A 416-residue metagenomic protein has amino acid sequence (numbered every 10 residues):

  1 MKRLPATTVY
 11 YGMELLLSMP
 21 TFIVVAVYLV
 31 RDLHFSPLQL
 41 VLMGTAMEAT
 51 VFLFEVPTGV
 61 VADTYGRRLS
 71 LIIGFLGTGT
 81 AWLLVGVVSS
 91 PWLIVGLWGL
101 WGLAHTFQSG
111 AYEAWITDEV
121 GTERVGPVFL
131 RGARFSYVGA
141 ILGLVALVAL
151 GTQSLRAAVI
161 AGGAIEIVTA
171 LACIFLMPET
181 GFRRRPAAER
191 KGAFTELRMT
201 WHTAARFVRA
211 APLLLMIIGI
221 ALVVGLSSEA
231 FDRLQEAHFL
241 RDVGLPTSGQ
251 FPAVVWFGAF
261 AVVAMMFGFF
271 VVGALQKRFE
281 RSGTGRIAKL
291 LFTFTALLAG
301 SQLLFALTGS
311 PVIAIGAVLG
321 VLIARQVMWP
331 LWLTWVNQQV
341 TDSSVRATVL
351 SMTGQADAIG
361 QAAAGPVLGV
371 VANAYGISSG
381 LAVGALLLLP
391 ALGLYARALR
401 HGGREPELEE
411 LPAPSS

Functional and structural regions predicted by a protein language model:
M1-F52, P212-A261: Helix-loop boundary and gating motifs at the non-cytosolic
M1-L4, P178-I217, A413-S415: Juxtamembrane intracellular "pre-TM" segments in multi-pass secondary transporters
T50-L53, W256-E280: Transmembrane alpha-helices of Major Facilitator/SLC transporters
V51-S89: Conserved MFS/SLC helix-loop-helix module at the cytosolic interface between two early adjacent transmembrane helices
L76-S89, T295-G309: C-terminal ends and interior cores of transmembrane alpha-helices in multi-pass membrane transporters/permeases
W98-Y137: Cytoplasmic helix-loop-helix junction between adjacent transmembrane helices in 12-TM secondary transporters
A157-F175, S379-R397: Symmetry-related core transmembrane helices of the 12-TM Major Facilitator Superfamily/SLC fold
G162, A170-E189, R397-E409: Helix-loop junctions on the cytosolic side of multi-pass membrane transporters, especially the intracellular loop
